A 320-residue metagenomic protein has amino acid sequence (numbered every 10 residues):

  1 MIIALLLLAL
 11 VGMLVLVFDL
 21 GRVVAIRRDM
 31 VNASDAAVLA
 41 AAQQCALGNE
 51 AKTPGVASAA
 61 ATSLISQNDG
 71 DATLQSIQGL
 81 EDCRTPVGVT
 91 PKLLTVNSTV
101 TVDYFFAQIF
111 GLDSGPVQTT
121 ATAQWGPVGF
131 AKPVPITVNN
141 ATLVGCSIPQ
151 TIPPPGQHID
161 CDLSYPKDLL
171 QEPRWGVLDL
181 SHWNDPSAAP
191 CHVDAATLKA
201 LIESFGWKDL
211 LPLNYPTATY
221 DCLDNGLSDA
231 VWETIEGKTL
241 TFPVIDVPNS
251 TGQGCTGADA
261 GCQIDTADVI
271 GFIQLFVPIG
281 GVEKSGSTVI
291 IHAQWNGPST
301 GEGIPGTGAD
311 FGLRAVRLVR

Functional and structural regions predicted by a protein language model:
M1-T62: Alpha-helical assembly-interface signal, strongest on the long, hydrophobic N-terminal helix that forms
A40, Q44, Q67-N68, Q124 (+1 more regions): Conserved, well-folded catalytic cores of nucleic-acid-processing and energy-transducing macromolecular machines
E50-T62, Q78-T95, A107-R320: N-linked glycosylation sequons
S63-S66, S98: Flexible glycine/proline-rich, aromatic-decorated loop/lid segments
S66-I77: Short secondary-structure junctions
Q75, V102-F105: Short Pro/Gly-enriched beta-strand edge/turn motifs at strand-loop
T95-V102: Entry/capping segment at the start of metal-dependent catalytic domains with acidic active-site entry clusters
